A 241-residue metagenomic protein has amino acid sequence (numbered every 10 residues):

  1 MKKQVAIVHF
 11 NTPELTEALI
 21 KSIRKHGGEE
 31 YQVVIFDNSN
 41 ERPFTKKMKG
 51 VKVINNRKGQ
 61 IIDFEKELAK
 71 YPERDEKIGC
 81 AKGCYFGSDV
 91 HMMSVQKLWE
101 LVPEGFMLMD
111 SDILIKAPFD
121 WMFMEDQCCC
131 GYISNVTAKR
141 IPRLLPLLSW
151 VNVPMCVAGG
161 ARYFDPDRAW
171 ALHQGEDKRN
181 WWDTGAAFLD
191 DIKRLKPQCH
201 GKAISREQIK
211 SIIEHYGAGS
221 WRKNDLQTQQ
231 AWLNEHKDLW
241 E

Functional and structural regions predicted by a protein language model:
M1-K21: N-proximal low-complexity "stem/linker" segments adjacent to membrane-targeting elements
Q4, E30-Q32: Residues at the starts of beta-strands that form the adenosine-phosphate
S22-E30: Short, acidic, metal-binding catalytic loop of nucleotide-sugar glycosyltransferases
D37-S39: Acidic ATP/Mg2+-coordinating residue in the GHKL
P43-L101: Active-site-proximal specificity loops/subdomain of glycosyltransferases
C84, I115-D190: Conserved catalytic core of nucleotide-sugar-dependent glycosyltransferases
E104-L114: Short beta-strand-to-loop acidic/aromatic patch adjacent to the donor-nucleotide binding site
V157-A231: Catalytic core and acceptor-binding pocket of nucleotide-sugar-dependent glycosyltransferases
